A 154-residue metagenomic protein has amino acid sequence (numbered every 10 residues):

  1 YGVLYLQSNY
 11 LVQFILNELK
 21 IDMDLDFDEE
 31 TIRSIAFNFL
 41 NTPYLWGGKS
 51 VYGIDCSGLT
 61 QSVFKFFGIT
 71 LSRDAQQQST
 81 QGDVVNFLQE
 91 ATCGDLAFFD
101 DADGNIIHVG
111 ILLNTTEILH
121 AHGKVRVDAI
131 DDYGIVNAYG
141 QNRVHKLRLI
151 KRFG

Functional and structural regions predicted by a protein language model:
Y1-N17: SH3/SH3-like beta-barrel superfamily modules
D22-D24, K49, V85, L113-G154: Aromatic- and glycine-rich peptidoglycan recognition patches
D22-F37: Glycine-rich adenosyl-nucleotide cofactor-binding module
A36, S50-F67: Active-site nucleophilic cysteine motif
P43-V51: Short helix-to-loop capping/linker segments positioned immediately adjacent to catalytic or ligand/cofactor-binding
T70-D128, Y133: ...with weaker cross-activation on analogous glycine-rich loops/strands in unrelated enzymes
